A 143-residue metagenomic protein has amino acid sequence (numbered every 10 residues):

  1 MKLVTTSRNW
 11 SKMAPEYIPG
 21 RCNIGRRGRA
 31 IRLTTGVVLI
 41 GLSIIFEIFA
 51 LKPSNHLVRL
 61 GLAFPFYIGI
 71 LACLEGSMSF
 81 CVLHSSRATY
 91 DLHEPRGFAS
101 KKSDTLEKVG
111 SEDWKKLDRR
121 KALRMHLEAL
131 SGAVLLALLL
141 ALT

Functional and structural regions predicted by a protein language model:
K2-T143: Membrane-interfacial helix-loop segments of redox and metal-homeostasis proteins, especially TM-loop-TM junctions
